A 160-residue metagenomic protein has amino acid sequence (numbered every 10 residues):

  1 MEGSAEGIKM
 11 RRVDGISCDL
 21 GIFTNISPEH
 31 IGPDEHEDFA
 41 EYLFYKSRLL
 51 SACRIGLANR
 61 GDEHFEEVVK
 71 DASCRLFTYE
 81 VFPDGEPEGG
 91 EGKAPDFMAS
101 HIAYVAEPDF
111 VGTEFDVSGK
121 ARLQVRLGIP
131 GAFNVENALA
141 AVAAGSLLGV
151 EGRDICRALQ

Functional and structural regions predicted by a protein language model:
M1-I31, E66-Q124, R157-Q160: Extended acidic/charged loop-beta regions that coordinate divalent cations and stabilize anionic phosphate/carboxylate
E2, T24, Y42, L57 (+3 more regions): Residue-level signal for inorganic ion chemistry
P33-E37: Short, solvent-exposed loop/turn segments at secondary-structure boundaries
L43-A52: Membrane-proximal helix-turn-helix segments that form the acceptor-binding/catalytic region of lipid-linked
E91, H101, P130, V150-R153: N-terminal leader/targeting and accessory segments in enzymes
A106-T113, I129-A140: Short glycine/threonine-rich catalytic loop with a Thr-x-Gly-x-Asp
G145-Q160: Gly/charged, well-structured mid-domain segments that form the phosphate/adenylate-handling core of ATP-dependent
